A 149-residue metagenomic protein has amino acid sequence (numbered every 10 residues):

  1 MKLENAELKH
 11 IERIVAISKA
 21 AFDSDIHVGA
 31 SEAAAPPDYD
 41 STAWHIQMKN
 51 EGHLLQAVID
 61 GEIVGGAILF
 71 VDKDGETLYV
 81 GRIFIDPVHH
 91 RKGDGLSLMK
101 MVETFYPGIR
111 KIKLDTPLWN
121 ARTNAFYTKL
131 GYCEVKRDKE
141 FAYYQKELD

Functional and structural regions predicted by a protein language model:
K2-A16: A short beta-loop-alpha structural element at the N-terminal edge of CoA-dependent acyl/N-acetyltransferase catalytic
K19-W44: Conserved GNAT-fold acetyl-CoA-binding loop/helix
T42-Q56: A short helix-loop-beta-strand connector motif used in the catalytic cores of GNAT acetyltransferases and, in some
Q56, E62-V71, T77-Y79, F84: Conserved beta-strand in the GNAT
H89, G93-M101: Conserved acetyl-CoA pyrophosphate-binding loop and the N-cap/start of the following alpha-helix in GNAT-like
H90, K113-N124, E140-A142: Conserved beta-strand-loop-alpha-helix junction that forms the acyl-donor binding cleft
L96-S97, L118-R137: Conserved active-site alpha-helix within GNAT-family acetyltransferase domains
M99, F105-L118: Conserved GNAT acetyl-CoA-binding A-motif
